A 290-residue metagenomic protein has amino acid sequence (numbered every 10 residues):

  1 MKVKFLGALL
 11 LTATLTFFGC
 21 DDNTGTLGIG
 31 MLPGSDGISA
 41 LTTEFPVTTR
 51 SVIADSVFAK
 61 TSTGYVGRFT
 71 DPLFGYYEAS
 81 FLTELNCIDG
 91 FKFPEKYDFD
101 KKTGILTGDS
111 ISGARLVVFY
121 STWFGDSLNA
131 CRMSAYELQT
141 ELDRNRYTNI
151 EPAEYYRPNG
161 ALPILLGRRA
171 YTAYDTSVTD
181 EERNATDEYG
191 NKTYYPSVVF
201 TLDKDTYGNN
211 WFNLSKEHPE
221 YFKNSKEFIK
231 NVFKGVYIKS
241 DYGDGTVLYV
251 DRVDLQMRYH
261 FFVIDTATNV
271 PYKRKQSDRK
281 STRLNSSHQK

Functional and structural regions predicted by a protein language model:
K2-S287: Secreted, disulfide-rich extracellular signaling modules
